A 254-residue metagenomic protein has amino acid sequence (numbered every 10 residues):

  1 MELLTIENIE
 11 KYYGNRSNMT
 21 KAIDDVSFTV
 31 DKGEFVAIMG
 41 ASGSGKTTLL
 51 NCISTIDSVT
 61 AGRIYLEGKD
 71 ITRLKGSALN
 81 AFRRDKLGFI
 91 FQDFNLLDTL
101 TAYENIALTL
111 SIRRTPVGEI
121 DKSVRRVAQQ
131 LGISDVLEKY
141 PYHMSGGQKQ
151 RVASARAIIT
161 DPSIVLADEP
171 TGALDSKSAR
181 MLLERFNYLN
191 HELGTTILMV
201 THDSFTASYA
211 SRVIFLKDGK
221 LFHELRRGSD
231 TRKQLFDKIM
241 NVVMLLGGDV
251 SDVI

Functional and structural regions predicted by a protein language model:
G62-D70: Conserved ABC transporter NBD signature motif
L100-L108: Short coil-to-helix segment of the ABC ATPase nucleotide-binding domain corresponding to the Q-loop/switch region
Y140-M144, Q148-Q150: Conserved ABC ATPase signature
S154: Hydrophobic anchor residue at the start of the ABC signature
I159-S163: A short, proline-enriched helix->beta-strand linker immediately N-terminal to the Walker B motif in ABC-type P-loop
V165-D168: Catalytic Walker B motif of ABC-type/P-loop ATPase nucleotide-binding domains
K220-L245: Conserved beta-strand-loop-alpha-helix hinge in the C-terminal portion of ABC ATPase nucleotide-binding domains
